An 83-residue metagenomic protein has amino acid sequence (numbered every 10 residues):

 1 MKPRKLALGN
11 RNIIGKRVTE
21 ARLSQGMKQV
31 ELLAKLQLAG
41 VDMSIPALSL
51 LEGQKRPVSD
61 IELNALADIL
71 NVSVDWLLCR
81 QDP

Functional and structural regions predicted by a protein language model:
M1-I14: A detector for short, charged/polar N-terminal pre-domain segments
K16-L38: Short basic helix-loop element that most often maps to the first helix and adjoining turn of HTH DNA-binding modules
V18, L32-L33, L48-L51, L77: Conserved hydrophobic/aromatic packing and binding residues within compact polymer-binding modules
V18, Q29, I45, D60-L63: Helix-turn-helix DNA-binding elements, focusing on the entry/boundary residues of the two helices that contact DNA
Q37-V58: Recognition helix of helix-turn-helix/homeodomain-like DNA-binding domains that insert into the DNA major groove
K55, S59-W76: DNA major-groove recognition helix of helix-turn-helix/homeodomain DNA-binding modules
D82-P83: Charged, helix-prone or intrinsically disordered regulatory segments positioned adjacent to compact structured domains
